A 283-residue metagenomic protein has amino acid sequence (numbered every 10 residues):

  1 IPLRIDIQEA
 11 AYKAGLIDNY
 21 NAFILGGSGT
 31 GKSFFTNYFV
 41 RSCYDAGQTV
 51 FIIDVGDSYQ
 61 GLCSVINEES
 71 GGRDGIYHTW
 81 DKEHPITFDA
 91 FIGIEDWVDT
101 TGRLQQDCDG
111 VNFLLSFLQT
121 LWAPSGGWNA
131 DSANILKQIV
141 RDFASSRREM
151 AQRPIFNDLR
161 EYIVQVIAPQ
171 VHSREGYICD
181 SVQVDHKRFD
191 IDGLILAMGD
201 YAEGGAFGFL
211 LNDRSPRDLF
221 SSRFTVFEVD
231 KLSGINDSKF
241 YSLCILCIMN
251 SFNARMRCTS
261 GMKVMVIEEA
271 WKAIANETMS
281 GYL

Functional and structural regions predicted by a protein language model:
I1-P2, Q60-R73, W80-L283: P-loop NTPase motor domains
P2-W80: Glycine-rich phosphate-binding loop of nucleotide-binding enzymes
